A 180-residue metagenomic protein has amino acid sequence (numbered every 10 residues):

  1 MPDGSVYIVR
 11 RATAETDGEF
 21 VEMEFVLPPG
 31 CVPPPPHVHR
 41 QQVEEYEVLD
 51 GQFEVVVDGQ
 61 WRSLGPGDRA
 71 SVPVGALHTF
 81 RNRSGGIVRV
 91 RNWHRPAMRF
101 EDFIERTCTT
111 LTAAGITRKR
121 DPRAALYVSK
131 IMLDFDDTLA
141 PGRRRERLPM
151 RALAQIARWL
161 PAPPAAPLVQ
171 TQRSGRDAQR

Functional and structural regions predicted by a protein language model:
M1-F20, V26, C31-P36, R40-V43 (+2 more regions): Jelly-roll (double-stranded beta-helix
